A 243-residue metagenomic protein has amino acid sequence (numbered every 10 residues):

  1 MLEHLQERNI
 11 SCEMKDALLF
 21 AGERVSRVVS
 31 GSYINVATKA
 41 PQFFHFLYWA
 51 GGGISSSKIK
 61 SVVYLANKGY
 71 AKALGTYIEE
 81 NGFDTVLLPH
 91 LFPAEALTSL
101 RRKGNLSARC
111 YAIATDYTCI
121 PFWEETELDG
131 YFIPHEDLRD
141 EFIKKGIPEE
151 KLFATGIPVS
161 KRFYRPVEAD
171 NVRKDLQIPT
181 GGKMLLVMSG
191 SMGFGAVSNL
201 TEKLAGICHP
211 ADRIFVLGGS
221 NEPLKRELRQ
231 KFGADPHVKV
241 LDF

Functional and structural regions predicted by a protein language model:
H4-E80: Conserved N-terminal ligand/cofactor-binding loop architecture of enzyme catalytic domains
L5-I10, R102-S107, I147, G206-A211 (+1 more regions): Short helix-capping segments at alpha-helix termini
S11-E13, R109, D129-G130, K151 (+2 more regions): Residues at the starts of beta-strands that form the adenosine-phosphate
L18, D116, D137, G218-E222: Residues in the short beta-alpha loop(s) of Rossmann-like NAD(P)-binding domains
F46-G146, K151: Active-site and donor-binding regions of nucleotide-sugar-utilizing enzymes
D129-S191, N221-P223: A nucleotide-sugar donor-handling region in carbohydrate enzymes
N171, I178-F243: Donor-nucleotide binding loops and adjacent catalytic segments primarily of GT-B fold Leloir glycosyltransferases
